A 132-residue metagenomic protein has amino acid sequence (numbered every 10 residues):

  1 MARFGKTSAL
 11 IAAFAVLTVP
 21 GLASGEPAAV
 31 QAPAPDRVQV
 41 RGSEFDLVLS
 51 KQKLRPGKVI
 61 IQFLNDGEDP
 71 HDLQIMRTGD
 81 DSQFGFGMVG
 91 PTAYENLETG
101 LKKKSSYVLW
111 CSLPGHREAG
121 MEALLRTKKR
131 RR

Functional and structural regions predicted by a protein language model:
M1-I11: Bacterial N-terminal signal peptides that target proteins for export
A9-G21: Bacterial N-terminal signal peptides
E26-A32, Q39-R41, D46, G90-R132: Extracellular/periplasmic metallocenter environments
Q31-P35, R55-K58: Immediate post-signal peptide segment of exported/extracytoplasmic ligand-binding proteins
V48-S50, F84: Surface-exposed, proline-enriched loop/turn segments that connect beta strands in immunoglobulin-like
S50-D69, E95-C111: Beta-strand cores of secreted/periplasmic/IMS beta-sandwich domains, seen most often in copper-related folds
D72-M76: Beta-strand signatures of extracellular beta-sandwich domains
D80-G87: Surface-exposed loop/edge segments in extracytoplasmic proteins
